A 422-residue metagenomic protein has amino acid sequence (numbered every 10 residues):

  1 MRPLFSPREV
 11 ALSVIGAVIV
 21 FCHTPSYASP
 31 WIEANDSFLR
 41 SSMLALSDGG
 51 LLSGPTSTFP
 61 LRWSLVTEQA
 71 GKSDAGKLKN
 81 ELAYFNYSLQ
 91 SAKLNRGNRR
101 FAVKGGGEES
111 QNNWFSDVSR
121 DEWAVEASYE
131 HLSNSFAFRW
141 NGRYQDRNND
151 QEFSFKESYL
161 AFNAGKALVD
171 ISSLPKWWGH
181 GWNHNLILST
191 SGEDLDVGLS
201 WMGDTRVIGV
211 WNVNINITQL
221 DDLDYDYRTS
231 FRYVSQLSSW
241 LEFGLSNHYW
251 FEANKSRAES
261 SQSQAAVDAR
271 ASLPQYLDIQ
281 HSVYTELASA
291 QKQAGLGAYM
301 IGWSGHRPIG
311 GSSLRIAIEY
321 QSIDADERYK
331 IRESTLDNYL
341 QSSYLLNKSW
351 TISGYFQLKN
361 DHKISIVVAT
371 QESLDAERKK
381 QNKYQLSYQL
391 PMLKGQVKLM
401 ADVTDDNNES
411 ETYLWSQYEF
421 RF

Functional and structural regions predicted by a protein language model:
R2-S13: Bacterial N-terminal signal peptides that target proteins for export
H23-T24: N-terminal signal peptide c-region/cleavage motif recognized by signal peptidases
Y27-S116, F422: N-terminal periplasmic/intermembrane-space "pro-region" immediately following the signal or transit peptide
I32, P55-S57, G76, Y87-R100 (+8 more regions): Short loop/turn motifs that connect adjacent beta-strands in outer-membrane beta-barrel proteins
N35, L39-S42, L46-G49, R62 (+5 more regions): Structural signature for solvent-exposed beta-strand/loop edge elements and short helix-capping sites, enriched
D117-S119, A137-A164, W178-I187, Q293: Surface-exposed loop and membrane-interface regions of Gram-negative outer-membrane beta-barrel proteins
D194-Q357, I364-K380, D405-N407: Signature for the C-terminal beta-barrel architecture of outer-membrane proteins
V267, L390, S410-F422: Outer-membrane beta-barrel "beta-signal"
